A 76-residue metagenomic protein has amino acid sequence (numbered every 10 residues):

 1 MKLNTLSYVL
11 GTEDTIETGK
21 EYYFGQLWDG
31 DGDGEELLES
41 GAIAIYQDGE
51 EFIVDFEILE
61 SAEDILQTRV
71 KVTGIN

Functional and structural regions predicted by a protein language model:
M1-A44: Surface-exposed helix/loop patches within compact recognition domains
L6, L27, D48, L59-S61 (+1 more regions): Generic structural motif
Y8, T12, I45-F52, I75-N76: A short, structured loop/turn motif at beta-sheet edges
T12-E13, G34, E50, A62-D64: Generic structural signal for short, solvent-exposed loop/turn connectors between secondary structure elements
E21-Y23, E50-V54: Short, hydrophobic/aromatic-rich segments at coil-to-beta transitions
E39-G41, E50-F52, L66-T68: Residues at beta-strand starts and edge strands
S40-I45, V70-G74: Hydrophobic/aromatic beta-strand elements that line small-molecule binding cavities or substrate pockets in beta-rich
D55-N76: Edge beta-strand at a domain terminus
